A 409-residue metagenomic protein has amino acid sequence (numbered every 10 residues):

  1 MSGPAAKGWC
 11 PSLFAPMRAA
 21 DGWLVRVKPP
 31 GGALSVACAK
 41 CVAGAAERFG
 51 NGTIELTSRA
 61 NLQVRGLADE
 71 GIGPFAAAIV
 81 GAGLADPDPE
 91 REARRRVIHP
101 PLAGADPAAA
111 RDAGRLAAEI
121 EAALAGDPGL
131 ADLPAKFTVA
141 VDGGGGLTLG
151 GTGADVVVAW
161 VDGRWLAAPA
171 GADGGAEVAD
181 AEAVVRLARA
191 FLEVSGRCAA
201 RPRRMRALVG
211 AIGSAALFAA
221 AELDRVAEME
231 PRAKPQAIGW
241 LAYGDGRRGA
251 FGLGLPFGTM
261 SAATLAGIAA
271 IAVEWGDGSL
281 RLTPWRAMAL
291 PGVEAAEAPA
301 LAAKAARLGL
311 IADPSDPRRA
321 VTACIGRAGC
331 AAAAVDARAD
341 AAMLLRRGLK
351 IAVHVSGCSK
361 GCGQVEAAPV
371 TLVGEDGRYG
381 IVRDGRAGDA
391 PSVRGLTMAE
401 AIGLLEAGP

Functional and structural regions predicted by a protein language model:
S2-G3, A19-A168, A172-E182, R186 (+2 more regions): Small-residue-enriched alpha-helical segments and adjacent helix-cap loops that form tight helix-helix packing
G3-R18: Intrinsic, low-complexity N-terminal interaction/targeting segments
S12-P16, I238-Y243, I311-A312: Short beta-strand/turn micro-motifs at beta-sheet edges
P128-G129, D389-P409: Short flanking/linker segments adjacent to small metal-binding domains or redox-active Cys/His motifs
V158-P235, V382, D389-V393, G408-P409: An acidic, glycine-/histidine-flanked metal-binding catalytic module
E230-A250: Active-site cores of enzymes that catalyze phosphoryl transfer or operate on phosphate-rich substrates
R347, G377-D389: Short microdomains enriched in Cys/His and/or Lys/Arg
